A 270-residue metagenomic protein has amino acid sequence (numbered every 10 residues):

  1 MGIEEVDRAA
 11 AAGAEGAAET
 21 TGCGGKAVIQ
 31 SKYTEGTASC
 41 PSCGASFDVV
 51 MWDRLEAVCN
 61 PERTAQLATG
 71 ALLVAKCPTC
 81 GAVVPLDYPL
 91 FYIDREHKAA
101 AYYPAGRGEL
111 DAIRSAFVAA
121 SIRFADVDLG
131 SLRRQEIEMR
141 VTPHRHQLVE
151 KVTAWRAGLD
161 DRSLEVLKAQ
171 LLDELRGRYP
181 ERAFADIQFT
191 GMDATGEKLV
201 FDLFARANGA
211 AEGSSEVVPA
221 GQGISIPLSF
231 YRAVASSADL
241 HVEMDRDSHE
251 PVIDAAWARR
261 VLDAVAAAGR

Functional and structural regions predicted by a protein language model:
M1-D7, G25-A27, P89-Y92, R140-A154 (+2 more regions): A broadly tuned "polar low-complexity/structure-edge" signature
G2-E5, C23-R107: N-terminal cysteine/histidine-rich coordination modules
V6-C23: Intrinsically disordered, low-complexity terminal tails and inter-domain linkers enriched for S/T/G/P/D/E
A11, T20, A57, G130-Q135 (+5 more regions): A generic signature of intrinsically disordered, low-complexity regions enriched in glycine/proline and charged/polar
E19, A27-I29, D87-L90, E250-I253 (+2 more regions): Solvent-exposed, charged interface segments at domain starts and junctions
M51, C59-T64, I113, I137 (+4 more regions): Generic structural signal of hydrophobic/aromatic residues within well-ordered alpha-helices of folded domains
G70-L73, V118, G158-R270: Long C-terminal interaction/binding lobes of large macromolecular proteins
K76-E165: Domain-exit/linker segments immediately C-terminal to small folded modules
